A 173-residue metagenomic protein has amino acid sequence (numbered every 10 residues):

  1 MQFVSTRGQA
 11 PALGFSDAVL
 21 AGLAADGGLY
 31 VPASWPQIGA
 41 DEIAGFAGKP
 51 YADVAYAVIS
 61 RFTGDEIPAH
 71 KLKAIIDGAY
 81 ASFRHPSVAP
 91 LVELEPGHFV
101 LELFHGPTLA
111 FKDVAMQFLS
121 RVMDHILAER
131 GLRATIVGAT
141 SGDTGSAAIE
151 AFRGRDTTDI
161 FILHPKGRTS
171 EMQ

Functional and structural regions predicted by a protein language model:
M1-Q173: PLP-dependent amino-acid enzyme catalytic core
